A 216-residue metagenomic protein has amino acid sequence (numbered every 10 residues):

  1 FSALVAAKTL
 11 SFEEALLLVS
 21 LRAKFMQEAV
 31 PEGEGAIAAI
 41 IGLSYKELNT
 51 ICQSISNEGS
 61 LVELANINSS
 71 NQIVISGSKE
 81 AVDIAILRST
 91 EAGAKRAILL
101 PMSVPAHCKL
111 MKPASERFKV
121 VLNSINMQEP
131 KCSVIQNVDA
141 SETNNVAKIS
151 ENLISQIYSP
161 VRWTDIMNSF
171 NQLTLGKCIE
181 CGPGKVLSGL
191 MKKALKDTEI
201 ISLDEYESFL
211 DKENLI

Functional and structural regions predicted by a protein language model:
S2-A6, S188: Short helix immediately C-terminal to the catalytic nucleophile in hydrolase catalytic domains
V5-Y158: Alpha/beta catalytic cores of group-transfer enzymes, especially the acyltransferase/condensing modules of polyketide
N123-I216: Acyltransferase/transacylase module recognition
